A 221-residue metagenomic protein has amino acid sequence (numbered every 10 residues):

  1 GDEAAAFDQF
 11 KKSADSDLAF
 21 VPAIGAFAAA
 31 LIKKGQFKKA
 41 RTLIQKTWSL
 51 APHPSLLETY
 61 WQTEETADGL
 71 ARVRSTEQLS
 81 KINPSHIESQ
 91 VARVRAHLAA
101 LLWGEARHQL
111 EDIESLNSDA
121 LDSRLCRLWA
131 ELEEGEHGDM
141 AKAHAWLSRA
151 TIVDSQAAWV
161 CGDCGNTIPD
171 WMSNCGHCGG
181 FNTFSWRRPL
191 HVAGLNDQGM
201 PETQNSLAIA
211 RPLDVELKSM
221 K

Functional and structural regions predicted by a protein language model:
G1-S173, H177, F184-M200, Q204-K221: Repeat-based scaffolding regions
